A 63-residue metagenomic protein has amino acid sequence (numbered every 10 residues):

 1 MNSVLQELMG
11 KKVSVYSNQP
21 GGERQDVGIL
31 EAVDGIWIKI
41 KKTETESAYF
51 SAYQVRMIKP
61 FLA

Functional and structural regions predicted by a protein language model:
N2-A63: Conserved RNA-binding domains used in RNP assembly and mRNA/RNA metabolism
